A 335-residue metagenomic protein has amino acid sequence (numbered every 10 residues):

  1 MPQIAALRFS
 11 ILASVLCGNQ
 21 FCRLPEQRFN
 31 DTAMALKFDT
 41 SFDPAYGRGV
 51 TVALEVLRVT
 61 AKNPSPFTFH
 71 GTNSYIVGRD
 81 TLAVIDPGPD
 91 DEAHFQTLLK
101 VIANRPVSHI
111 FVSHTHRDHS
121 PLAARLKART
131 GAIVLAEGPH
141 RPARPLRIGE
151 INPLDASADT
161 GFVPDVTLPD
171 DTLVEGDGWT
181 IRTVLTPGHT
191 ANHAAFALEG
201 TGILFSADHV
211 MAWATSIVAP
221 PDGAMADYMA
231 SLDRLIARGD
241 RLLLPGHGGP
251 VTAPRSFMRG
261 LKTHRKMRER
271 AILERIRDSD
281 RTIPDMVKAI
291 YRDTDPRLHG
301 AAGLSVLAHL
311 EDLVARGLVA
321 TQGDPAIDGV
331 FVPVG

Functional and structural regions predicted by a protein language model:
M1-L12: Extreme N-terminal basic, low-complexity initiation segments that serve as generic localization/processing leaders
Y46-R105, A195-A207: Conserved beta-strand hairpin/beta-sheet module of binuclear metal-dependent hydrolase folds, prominently
E55, L98, H247, I272 (+1 more regions): Residue-level signal for inorganic ion chemistry
L82-V84, P89-D91, L146-V163, T180-A271: Metallo-beta-lactamase
P89-G178, G202, A212, T252: Active-site HxH/HxHxD metal-binding segment of metal-dependent hydrolases
S113-H119, H189, H247, H309: Histidine-centered divalent metal-coordination motifs
E274-G335: C-terminal regulatory/interaction regions
